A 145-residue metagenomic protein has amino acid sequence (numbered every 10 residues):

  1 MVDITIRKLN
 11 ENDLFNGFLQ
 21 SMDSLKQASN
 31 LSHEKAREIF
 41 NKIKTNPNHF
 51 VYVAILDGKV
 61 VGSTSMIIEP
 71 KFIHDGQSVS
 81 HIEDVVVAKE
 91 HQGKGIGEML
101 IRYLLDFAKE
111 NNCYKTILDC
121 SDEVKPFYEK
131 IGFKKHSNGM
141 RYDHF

Functional and structural regions predicted by a protein language model:
M1-D13: Conserved N-terminal entry element of GNAT/NAT acetyltransferase domains
L19-F40: Conserved GNAT-fold acetyl-CoA-binding loop/helix
N41-V53, H81: A short helix-loop-beta-strand connector motif used in the catalytic cores of GNAT acetyltransferases and, in some
V53, K59-I68, V86: Conserved beta-strand in the GNAT
P70-I82, Q92: A conserved beta-turn-beta hairpin within the catalytic core of GNAT-like acetyltransferases that forms part
V87, G93-D106: Conserved acetyl-CoA-binding loop-helix of GNAT-fold acetyltransferases
A108-C120: Conserved GNAT acetyl-CoA-binding A-motif
I117-P126, R141-F145: Conserved beta-strand-loop-alpha-helix junction that forms the acyl-donor binding cleft
